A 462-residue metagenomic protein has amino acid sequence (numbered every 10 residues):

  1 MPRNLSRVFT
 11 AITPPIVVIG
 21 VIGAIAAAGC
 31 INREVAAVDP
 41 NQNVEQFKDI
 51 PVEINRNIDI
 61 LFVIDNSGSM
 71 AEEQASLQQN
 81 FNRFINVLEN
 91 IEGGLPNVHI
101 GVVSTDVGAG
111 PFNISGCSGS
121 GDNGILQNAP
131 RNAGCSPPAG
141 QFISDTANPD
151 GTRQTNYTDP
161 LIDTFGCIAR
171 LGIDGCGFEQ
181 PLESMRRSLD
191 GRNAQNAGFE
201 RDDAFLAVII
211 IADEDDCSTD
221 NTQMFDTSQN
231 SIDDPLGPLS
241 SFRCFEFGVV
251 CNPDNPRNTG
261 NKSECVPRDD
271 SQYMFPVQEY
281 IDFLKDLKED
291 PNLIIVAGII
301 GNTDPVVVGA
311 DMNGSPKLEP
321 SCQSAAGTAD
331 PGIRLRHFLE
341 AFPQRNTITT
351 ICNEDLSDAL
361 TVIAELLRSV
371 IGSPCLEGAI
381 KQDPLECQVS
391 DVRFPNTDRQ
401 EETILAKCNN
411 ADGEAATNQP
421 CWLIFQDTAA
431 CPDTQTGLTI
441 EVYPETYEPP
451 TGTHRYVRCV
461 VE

Functional and structural regions predicted by a protein language model:
P2-I19: Bacterial N-terminal signal peptides that target proteins for export
I22-G23: Juxtamembrane/membrane-water interface recognition
A26-G29: C-terminal motif of bacterial Sec signal peptides marking the signal peptidase cleavage site
I31-E462: Divalent cation-coordinating acidic motifs and surrounding scaffolds that mediate Ca2+/Mg2+/Mn2+/Zn2+-dependent binding
